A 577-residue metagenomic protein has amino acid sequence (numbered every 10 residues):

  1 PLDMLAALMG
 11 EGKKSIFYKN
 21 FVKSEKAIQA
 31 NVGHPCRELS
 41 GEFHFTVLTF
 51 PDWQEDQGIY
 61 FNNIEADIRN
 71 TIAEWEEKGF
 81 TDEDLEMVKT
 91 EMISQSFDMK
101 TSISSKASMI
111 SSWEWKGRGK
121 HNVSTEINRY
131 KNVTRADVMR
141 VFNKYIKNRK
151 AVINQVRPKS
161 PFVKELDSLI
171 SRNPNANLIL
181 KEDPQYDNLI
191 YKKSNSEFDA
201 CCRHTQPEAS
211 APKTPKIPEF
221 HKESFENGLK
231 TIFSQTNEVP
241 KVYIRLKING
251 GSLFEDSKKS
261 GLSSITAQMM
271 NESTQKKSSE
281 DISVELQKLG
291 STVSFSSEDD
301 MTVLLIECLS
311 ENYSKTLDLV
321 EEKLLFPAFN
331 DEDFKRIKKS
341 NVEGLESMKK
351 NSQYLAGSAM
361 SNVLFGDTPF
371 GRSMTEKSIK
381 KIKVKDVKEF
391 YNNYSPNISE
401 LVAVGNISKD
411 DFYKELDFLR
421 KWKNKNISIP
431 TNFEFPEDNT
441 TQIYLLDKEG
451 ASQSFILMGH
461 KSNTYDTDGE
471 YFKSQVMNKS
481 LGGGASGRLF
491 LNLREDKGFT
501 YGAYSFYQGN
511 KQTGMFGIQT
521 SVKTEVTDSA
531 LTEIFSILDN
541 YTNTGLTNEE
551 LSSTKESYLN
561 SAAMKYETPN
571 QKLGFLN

Functional and structural regions predicted by a protein language model:
P1, S24-R203, D281-S428, D496-K497 (+1 more regions): Charge-rich, well-structured scaffold segments of protease-associated domains
P1-K14, T46, L180-H204, S224 (+2 more regions): His/Glu-based metal-binding/catalytic segments typifying zinc-dependent metallopeptidases
F21: Thiolate-centered catalytic microenvironments shared by cysteine-dependent enzyme domains
H204-K216: Edge strands and adjacent loops of beta-rich recognition modules
K213-P218, L246-N249: N-terminal post-signal-peptidase region of extra-cytosolic proteins
S252-K258: Short pre-active-site segment immediately N-terminal to the catalytic Zn-binding motif
G261-T274, E285: Active-site SXXK
